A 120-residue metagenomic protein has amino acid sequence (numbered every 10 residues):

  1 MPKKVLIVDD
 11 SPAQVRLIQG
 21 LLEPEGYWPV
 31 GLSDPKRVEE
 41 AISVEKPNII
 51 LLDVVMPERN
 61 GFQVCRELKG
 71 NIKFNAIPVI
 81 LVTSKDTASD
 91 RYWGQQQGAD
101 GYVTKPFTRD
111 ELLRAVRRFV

Functional and structural regions predicted by a protein language model:
R16-P24: Charged docking surfaces used in two-component/phosphorelay signaling
G26-D34, A41: Short hydrophobic/Thr-rich beta-strand motif most characteristic of the beta2 strand and flanking loop of CheY-like
E45-L51: Active-site beta3 strand of CheY-like receiver
M56: Receiver (REC) domain active-site loop signature in two-component systems and cognate sites in sensor histidine kinases
F107-V116: C-terminal output helix
